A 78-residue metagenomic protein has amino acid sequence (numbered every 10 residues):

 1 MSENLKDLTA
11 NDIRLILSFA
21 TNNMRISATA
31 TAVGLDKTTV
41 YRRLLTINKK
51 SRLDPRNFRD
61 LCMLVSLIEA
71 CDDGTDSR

Functional and structural regions predicted by a protein language model:
M1-R78: Cytosolic nucleotide-utilizing catalytic cores of signal-transduction proteins
